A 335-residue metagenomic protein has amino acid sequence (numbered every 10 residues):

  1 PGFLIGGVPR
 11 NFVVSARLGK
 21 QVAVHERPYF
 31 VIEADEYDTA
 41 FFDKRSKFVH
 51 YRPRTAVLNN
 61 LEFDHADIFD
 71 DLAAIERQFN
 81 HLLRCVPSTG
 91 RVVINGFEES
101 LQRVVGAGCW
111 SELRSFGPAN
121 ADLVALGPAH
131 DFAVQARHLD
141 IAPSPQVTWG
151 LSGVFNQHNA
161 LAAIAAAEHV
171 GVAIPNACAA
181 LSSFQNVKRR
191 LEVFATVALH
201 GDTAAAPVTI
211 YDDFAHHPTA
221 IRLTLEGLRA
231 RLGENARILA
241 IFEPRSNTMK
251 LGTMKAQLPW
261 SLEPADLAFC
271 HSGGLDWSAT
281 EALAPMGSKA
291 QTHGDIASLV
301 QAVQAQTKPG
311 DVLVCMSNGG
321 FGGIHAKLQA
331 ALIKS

Functional and structural regions predicted by a protein language model:
P1, N59, I75, V93 (+5 more regions): Residue-level signal for inorganic ion chemistry
P1-N11: Short beta-strand-centered segment that lines the nucleotide-binding/catalytic pocket of NTP-utilizing
L4-I5, V31-E33, N59, N95 (+2 more regions): Short beta-strand segments
R10-F63, L101-Q146, S183, V187-L199: Extended acidic/charged loop-beta regions that coordinate divalent cations and stabilize anionic phosphate/carboxylate
A34-T39, N60-L61, G96, A160 (+3 more regions): Generic detector of well-ordered alpha-helical packing
F41-D43, A66-A74, M249-L251, G323-K327: Glycine/threonine-rich flexible loop motifs
R54-T55, N80, S88, G106-E112 (+4 more regions): ATP-dependent carboxylate-amine ligase
C85, V93-N95: ADP-ribose/adenylate-binding Rossmann-like module
